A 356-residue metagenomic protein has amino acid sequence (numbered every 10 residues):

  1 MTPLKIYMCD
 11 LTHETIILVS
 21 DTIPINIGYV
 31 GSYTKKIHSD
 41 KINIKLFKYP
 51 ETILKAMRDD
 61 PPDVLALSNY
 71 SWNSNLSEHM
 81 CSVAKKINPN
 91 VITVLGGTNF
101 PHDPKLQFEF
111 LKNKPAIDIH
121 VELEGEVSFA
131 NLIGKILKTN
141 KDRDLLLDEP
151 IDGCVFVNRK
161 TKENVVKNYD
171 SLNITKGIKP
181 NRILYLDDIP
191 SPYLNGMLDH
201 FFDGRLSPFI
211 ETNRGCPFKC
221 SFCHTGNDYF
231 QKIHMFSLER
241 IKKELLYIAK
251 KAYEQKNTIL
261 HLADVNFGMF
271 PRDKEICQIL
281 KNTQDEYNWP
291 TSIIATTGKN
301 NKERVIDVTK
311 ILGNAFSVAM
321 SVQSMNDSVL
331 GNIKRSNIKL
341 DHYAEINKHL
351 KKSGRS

Functional and structural regions predicted by a protein language model:
P3-K5, L206-S207: Residues that mark the start of a beta-strand
L4-I17, V64: Nucleotide-activated donor-dependent transferases that construct or modify glycoconjugates
I6, I44, T93, I151-D152 (+3 more regions): Hydrophobic/aromatic residues located in beta-strands of well-ordered beta-sheets within soluble catalytic
C9-T12, S68, G96, A263: Short hydrophobic segments within beta-strands
T15-I27: Glycine- and acidic-residue-enriched helix-capping/strand-helix junction motifs
Y33, I42-I178: Glycine-rich beta-alpha loop elements in corrinoid/cobalamin-binding modules across cobalamin-dependent enzymes
I87-I92, I117, W289-T291, N314 (+1 more regions): A short helix->loop->beta-strand "cap" motif at the edges of active sites that frequently abuts
N181-S353: Radical SAM [4Fe-4S] cluster-binding motif and immediate context
